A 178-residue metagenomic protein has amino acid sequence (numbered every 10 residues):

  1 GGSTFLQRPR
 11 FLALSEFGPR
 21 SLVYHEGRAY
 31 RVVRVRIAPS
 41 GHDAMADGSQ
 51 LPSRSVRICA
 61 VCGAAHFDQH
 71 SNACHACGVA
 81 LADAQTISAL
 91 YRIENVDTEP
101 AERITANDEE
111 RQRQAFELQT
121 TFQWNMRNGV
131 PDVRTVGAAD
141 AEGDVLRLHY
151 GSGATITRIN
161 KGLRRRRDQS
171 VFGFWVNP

Functional and structural regions predicted by a protein language model:
G1, L14, S53, R57-V61 (+1 more regions): Charged, low-complexity interaction segments
G1-S21, A29-V32: Accessory interdomain/linker segments of ATP-dependent helicases and helicase-like nucleic-acid enzymes that mediate
R8, D47-Q50, A139-E142: Generic detector of short alpha-helix boundary/capping microenvironments and adjacent low-complexity segments
F17, H66-F67: Hydrophobic beta-strand core residues of beta-sandwich domains
A29-H42: Short, Lys/Arg- and Gly-enriched loop/turn segments at beta-strand edges
P39-S40, A44-A60, F67-D68: Inter-lobe coupling/hinge segments of SF2-like helicase ATPases
